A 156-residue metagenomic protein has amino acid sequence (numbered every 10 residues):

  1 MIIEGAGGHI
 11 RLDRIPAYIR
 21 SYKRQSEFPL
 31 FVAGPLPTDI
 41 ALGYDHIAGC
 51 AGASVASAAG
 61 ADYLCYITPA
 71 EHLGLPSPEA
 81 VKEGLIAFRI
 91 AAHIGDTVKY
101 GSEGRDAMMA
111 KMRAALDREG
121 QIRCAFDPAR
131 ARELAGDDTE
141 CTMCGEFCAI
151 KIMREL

Functional and structural regions predicted by a protein language model:
M1-A107: Catalytic alpha/beta core domains of metabolic enzymes, predominantly
L75-L156: Catalytic or ion-coupling anion/metal-binding cores of large enzyme and transporter domains
